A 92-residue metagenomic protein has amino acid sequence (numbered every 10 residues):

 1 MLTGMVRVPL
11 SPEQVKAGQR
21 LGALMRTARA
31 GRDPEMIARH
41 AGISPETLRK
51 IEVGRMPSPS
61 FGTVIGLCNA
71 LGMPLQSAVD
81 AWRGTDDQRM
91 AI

Functional and structural regions predicted by a protein language model:
M1-R32, Q76: A short, Lys/Arg-rich alpha-helix, primarily the initiator
R7-V8, S77-I92: Short amphipathic recognition helices of helix-turn-helix/homeodomain-type DNA-binding modules
A23, T27, R39, K50 (+2 more regions): DNA-binding alpha-helical recognition surfaces that contact promoter or target DNA
A30-K50: Short alpha-helical DNA-recognition segment
G31-D33, P59-G62: Residue-level signal for the short linker/turn that defines the boundary of a DNA-recognition helix
R55-S60, D87-M90: Short, solvent-exposed alpha-helical "recognition" segments
S60-A78: DNA major-groove recognition helix of helix-turn-helix/homeodomain DNA-binding modules
